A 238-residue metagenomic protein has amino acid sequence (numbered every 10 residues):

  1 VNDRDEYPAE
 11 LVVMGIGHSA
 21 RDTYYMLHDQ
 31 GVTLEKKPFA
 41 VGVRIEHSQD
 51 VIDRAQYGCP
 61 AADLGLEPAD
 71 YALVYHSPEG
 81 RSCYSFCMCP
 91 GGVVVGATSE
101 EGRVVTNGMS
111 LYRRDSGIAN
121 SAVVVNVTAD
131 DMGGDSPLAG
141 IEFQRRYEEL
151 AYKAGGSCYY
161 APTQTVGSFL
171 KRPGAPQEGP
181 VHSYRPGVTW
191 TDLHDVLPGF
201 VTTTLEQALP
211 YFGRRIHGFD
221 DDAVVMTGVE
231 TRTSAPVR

Functional and structural regions predicted by a protein language model:
V1-R238: Residues forming the flavin
